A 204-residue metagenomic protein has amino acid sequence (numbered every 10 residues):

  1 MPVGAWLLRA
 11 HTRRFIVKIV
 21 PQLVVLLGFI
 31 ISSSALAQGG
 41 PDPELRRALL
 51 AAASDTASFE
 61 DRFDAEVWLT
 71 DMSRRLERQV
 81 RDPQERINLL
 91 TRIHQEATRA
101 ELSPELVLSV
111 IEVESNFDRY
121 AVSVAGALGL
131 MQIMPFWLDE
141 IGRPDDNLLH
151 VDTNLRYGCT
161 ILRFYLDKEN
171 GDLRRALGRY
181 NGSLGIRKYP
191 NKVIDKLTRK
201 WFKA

Functional and structural regions predicted by a protein language model:
M1-V17: N-terminal secretory signal peptides that target proteins for export/translocation
V3, L27, Q38-G39, N170: Feature targets compositionally biased, intrinsically disordered low-complexity regions with long contiguous runs
L8-A10, S32, I133: Intrinsically disordered, low-complexity, compositionally biased regions/tails
P21-S32: Bacterial N-terminal signal peptides
S33-A37: Sec/Tat signal peptide C-region and signal peptidase I cleavage site
G39-E44, L50-A204: Catalytic glycan-binding domains that act on GlcNAc-containing polysaccharides
